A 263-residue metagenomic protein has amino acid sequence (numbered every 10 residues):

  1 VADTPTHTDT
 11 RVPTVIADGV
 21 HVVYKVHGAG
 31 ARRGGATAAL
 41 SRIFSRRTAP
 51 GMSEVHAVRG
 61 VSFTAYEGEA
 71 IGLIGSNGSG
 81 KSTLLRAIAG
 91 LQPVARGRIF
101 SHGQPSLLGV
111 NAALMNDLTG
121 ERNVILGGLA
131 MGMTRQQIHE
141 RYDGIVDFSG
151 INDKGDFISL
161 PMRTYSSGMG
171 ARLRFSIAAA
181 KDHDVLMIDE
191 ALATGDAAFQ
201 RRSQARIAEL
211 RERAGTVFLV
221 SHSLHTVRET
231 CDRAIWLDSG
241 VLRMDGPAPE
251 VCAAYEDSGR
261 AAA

Functional and structural regions predicted by a protein language model:
A2-H56, Y255-S258: Pre-NBD coupling/linker segments of ABC/ABC-like ATPases
I16, V22-K25, E67-G72, S76-A130: ABC ATPase nucleotide-binding domain signature region
M52-E54, G109-L173, A179-V185, E190-A193 (+1 more regions): ABC-family P-loop ATPase nucleotide-binding domains
Q200-R213: Helical segment within the ABC ATPase nucleotide-binding domain
S221-H222: H-loop/switch region of ABC-family ATPase nucleotide-binding domains
V227-E229: A short, surface-exposed alpha-helical micro-motif characterized by mixed small hydrophobic and charged/polar residues
S239-G240, Y255: Conserved ABC ATPase "signature" C-loop
D245-G246: ABC ATPase "signature
